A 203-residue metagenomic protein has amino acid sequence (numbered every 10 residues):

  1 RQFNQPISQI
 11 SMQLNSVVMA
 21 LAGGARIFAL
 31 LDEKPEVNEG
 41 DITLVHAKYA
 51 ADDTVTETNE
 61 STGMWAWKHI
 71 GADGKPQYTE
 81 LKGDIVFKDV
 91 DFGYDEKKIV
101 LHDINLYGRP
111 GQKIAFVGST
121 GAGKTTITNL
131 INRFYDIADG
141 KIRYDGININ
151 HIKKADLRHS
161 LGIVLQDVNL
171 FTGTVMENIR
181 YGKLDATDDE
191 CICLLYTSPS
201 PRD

Functional and structural regions predicted by a protein language model:
R1-N4, V18, P35, Y135 (+2 more regions): Residue-level detector of secondary-structure transition/capping positions
Q2-D32: Cytosolic ends of transmembrane helices, especially the final helix of ABC transmembrane type-1 domains
S11, V18-L21, N38, H151 (+2 more regions): Non-catalytic, surface-exposed connector residues within folded enzymatic/regulatory domains
N15, I42, M176-E177: Conserved beta-to-alpha transition
G23, E33, K154, R158: ATP/adenylate-binding site constellation spanning eukaryotic-like Ser/Thr protein kinases, ABC-transporter
A29-H46, Y94-D95, S198: Short intracellular "coupling" helices and adjacent cytoplasmic loop segments at the cytosolic face of multi-pass
A47-S198: ABC-type nucleotide-binding domain
P199-D203: A short, hydrophobic C-terminal helix/tail in secreted or cell-surface proteins
